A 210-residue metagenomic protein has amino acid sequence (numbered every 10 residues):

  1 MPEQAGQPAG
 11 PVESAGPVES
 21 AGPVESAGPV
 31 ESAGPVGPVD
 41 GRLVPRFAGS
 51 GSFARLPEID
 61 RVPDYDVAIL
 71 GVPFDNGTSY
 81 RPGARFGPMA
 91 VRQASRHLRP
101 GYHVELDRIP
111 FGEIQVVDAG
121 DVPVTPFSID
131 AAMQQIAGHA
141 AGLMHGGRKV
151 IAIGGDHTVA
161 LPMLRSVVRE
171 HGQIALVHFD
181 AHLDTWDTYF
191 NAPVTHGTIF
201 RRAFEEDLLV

Functional and structural regions predicted by a protein language model:
P2-G6, A33-V210: Conserved alpha-helical scaffold segments that buttress catalytic/binding sites
P8-V36: Long, intrinsically disordered low-complexity tandem-repeat segments
